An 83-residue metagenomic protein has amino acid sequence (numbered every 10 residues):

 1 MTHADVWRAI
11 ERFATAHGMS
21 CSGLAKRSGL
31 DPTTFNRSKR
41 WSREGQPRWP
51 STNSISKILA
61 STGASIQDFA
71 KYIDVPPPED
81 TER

Functional and structural regions predicted by a protein language model:
M1-R27: A short, Lys/Arg-rich alpha-helix, primarily the initiator
W7-A9, W41-G45: Short, contiguous strand/loop micro-motifs
G18-S42: Short alpha-helical DNA-recognition segment
C21, T52-I55, I66: Helix-turn-helix DNA-binding elements, focusing on the entry/boundary residues of the two helices that contact DNA
P32, R37, A60, Q67-R83: Short, charged recognition helix plus adjacent turn of helix-turn-helix-like nucleic-acid-binding domains
R43-A60: Short, basic-rich loop-to-helix N-cap that marks the start of a DNA-contacting helix
